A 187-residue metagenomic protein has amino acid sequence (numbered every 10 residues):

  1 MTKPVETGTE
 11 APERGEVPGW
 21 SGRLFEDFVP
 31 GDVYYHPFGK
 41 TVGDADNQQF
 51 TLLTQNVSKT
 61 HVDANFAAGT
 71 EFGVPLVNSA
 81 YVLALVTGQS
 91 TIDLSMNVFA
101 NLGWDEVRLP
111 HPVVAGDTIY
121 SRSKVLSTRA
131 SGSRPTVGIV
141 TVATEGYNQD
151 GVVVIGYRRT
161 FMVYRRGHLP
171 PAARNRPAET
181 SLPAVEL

Functional and structural regions predicted by a protein language model:
T2-G103, I155, R166-L187: Hot-dog-fold acyl-thioester-processing enzymes
V33-Y35, T118, V137-I139, V154-G156: A general secondary-structure signal for short beta-strands and their flanking turns/coil in non-transmembrane regions
K40, R108, R158-R159: Basic side chains
V42, V113, R129, D150 (+1 more regions): Residues that cap or initiate secondary-structure elements
N101-G103, T128-P135, R158-H168: Short flexible/disordered coil segments
W104-N148: Hydrophobic beta-sheet segments that form the core/acyl-binding groove of ACP/CoA-dependent acyl-chain-processing
V140-P170, R176: Flexible glycine-rich active-site/ligand-binding loops centered on an Asp-His dyad
